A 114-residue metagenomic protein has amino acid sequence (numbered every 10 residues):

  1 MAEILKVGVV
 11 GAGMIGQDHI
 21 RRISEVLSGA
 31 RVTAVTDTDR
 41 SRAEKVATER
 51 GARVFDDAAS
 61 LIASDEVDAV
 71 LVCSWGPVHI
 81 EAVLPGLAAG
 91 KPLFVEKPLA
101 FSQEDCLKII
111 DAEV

Functional and structural regions predicted by a protein language model:
M1-R50: N-terminal Rossmann-like dinucleotide-binding module
E3, S28-R31, D56, D65 (+1 more regions): Structured loop/turn residues at beta-strand edges in well-structured enzyme cores
T48, L87, V114: Anion (oxyanion) recognition and catalysis
A52-I110: Beta-loop-alpha module in the N-terminal Rossmann-like domain of NAD(P)-dependent dehydrogenases, especially those
